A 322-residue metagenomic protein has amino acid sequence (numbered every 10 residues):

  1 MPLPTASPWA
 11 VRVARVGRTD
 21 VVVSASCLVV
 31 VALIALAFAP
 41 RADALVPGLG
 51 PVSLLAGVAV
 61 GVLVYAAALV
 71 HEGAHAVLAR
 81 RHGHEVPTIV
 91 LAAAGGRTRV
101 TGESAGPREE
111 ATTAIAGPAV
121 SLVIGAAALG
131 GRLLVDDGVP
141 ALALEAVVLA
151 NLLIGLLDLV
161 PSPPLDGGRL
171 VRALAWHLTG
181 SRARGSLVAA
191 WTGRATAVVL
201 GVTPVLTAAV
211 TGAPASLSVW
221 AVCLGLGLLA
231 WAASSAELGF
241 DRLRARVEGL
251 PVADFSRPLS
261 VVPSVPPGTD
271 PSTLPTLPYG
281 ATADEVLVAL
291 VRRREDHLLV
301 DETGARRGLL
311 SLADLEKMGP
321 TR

Functional and structural regions predicted by a protein language model:
M1-R322: Hydrophobic transmembrane alpha-helices and their immediate loop junctions in multi-pass integral membrane proteins
